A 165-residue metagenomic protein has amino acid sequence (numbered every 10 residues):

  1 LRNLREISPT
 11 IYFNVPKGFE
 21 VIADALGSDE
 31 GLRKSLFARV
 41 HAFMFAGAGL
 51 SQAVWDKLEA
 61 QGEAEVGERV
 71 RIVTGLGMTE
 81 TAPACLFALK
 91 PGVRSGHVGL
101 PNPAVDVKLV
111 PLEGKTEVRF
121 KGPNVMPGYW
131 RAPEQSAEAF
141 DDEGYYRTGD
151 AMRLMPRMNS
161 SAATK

Functional and structural regions predicted by a protein language model:
L1-K115, P123: Conserved adenylate-forming
T116-K165: Conserved ATP-binding/catalytic segment of the ANL
